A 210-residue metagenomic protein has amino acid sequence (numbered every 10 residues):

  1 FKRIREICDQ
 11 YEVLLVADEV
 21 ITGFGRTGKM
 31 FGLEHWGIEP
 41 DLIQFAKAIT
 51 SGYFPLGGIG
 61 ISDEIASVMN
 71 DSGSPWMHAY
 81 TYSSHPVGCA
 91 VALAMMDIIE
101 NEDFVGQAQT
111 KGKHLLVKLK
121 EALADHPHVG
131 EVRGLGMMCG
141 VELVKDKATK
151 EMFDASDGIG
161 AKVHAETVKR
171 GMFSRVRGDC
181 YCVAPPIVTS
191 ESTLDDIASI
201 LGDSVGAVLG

Functional and structural regions predicted by a protein language model:
F1-G210: Conserved N-terminal phosphate-binding loop of PLP-dependent enzymes in the Aspartate aminotransferase
